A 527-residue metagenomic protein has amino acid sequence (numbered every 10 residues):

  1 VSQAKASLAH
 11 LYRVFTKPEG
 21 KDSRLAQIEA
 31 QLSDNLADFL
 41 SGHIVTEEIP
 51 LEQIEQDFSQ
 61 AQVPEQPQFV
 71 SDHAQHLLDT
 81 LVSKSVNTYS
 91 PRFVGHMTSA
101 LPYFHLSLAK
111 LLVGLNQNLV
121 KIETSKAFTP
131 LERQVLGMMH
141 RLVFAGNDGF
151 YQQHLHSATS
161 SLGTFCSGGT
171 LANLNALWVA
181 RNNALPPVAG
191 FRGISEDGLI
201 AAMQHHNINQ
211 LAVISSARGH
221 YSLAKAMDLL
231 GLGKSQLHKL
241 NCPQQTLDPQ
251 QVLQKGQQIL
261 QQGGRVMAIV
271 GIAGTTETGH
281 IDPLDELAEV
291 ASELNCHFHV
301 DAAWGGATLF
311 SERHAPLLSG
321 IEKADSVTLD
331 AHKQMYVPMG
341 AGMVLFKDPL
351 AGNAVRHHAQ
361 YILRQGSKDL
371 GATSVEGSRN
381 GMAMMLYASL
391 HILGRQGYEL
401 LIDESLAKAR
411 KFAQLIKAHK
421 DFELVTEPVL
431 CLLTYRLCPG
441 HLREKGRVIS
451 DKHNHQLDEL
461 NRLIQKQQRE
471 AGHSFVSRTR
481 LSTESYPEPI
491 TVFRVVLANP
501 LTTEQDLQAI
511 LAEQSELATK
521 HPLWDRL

Functional and structural regions predicted by a protein language model:
S2-S160, K466-R478, F493-T502, A509-Q514: N-terminal entrance/gating region of PLP-dependent enzymes' catalytic architecture
V14, S59, G114-E123, F150-Y151 (+7 more regions): Glycine- and acidic
L155-S157, A172, V179-L350: Conserved PLP-enzyme active-site core in the AAT-like
A158-T159, I208, T426-L432, E488-I490: Short Gly/Ser/Thr- and Asp/Glu-enriched loop/turn motifs at secondary-structure junctions
T275, S319-K420, T426, H441: Active-site C-terminal subdomain of aminotransferase-like
L294, T483-L527: PLP-dependent enzyme catalytic core of the Aspartate aminotransferase-like
E423-P428, S477-R478, L527: Short beta-strand
L424-Q468: Conserved PLP-binding catalytic core of the aspartate aminotransferase-like
